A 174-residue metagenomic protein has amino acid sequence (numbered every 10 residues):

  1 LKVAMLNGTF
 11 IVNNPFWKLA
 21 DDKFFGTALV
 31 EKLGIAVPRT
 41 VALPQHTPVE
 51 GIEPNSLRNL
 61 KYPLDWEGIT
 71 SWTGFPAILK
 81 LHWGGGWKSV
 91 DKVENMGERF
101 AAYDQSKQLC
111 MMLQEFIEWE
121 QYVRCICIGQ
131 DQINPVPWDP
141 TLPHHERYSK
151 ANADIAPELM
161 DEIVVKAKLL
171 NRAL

Functional and structural regions predicted by a protein language model:
L1, A167-L174: Short, intrinsically disordered, charge-balanced linker/junction segments flanking boundaries in proteins
L1-M5, P15-A20: N-terminal glycine-rich "phosphate-gripper" loop used for MgATP/nucleotide binding and carboxylate activation
K2-T9, K32-L33: Glycosyltransferases and closely related glycan-assembly transferases that use nucleotide-activated donors
V3-A4, I69, S106, L170: Hydrophobic helix-cap positions at the C-terminus of alpha-helices in RecA-like/P-loop ATPase nucleotide-binding cores
F10-N13, A151-A153: A short, structure-level motif marking secondary-structure boundaries and short turns
F16-Q114, W119-Y122: Active-site nucleotide/adenylate-binding loops and adjacent lid/helix of ATP-dependent enzymes
W83-L170: Phosphate-binding site of ATP-dependent enzymes
